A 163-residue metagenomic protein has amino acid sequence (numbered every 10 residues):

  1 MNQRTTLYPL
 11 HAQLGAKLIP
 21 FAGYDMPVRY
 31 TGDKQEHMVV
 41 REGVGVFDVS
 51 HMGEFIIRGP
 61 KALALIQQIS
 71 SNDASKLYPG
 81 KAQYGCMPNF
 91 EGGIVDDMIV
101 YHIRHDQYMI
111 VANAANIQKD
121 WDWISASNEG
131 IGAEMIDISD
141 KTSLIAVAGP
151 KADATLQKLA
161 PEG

Functional and structural regions predicted by a protein language model:
M1-G163: Basic, glycine/lysine-rich polyanion-binding surfaces/domains
